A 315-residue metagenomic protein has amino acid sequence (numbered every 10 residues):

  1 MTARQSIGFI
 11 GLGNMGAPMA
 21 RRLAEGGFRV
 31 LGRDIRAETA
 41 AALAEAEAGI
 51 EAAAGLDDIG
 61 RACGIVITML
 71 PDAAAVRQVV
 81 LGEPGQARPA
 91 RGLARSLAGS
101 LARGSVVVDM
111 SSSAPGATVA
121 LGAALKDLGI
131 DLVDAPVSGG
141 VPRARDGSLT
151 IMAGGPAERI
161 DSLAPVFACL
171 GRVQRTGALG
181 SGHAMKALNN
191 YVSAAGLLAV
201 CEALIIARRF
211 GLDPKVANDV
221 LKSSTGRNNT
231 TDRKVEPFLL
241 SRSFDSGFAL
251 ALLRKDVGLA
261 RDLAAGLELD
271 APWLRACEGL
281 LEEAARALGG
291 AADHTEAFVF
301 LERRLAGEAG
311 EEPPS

Functional and structural regions predicted by a protein language model:
M1-M69, Q174: NAD(P)+-binding Rossmann beta1-loop-alpha1 motif at the extreme N-terminus of oxidoreductases
I7, L70, S112-Y191: Rossmann-fold dinucleotide-binding core
N14, I65, P71, A75 (+9 more regions): Amphipathic alpha-helical hairpins
V30, A52, L132-V133, Q174 (+2 more regions): Hydrophobic beta-strand scaffold residues
D58-V66, A73-L149: Rossmann-like NAD(P)(H) cofactor-binding subdomain of soluble oxidoreductases
S162, S181-R304: Helical "substrate-binding/catalytic lid" subdomain of Rossmann-like NAD(P)-dependent dehydrogenases/reductases
